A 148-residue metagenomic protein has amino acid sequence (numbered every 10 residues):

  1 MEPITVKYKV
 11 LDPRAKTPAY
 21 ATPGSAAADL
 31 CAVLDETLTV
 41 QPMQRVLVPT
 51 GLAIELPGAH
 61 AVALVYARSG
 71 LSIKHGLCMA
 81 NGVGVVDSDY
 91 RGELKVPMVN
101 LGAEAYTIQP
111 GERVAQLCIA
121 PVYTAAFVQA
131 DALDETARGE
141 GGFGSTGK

Functional and structural regions predicted by a protein language model:
M1-K148: DUTPase catalytic domain/fold
